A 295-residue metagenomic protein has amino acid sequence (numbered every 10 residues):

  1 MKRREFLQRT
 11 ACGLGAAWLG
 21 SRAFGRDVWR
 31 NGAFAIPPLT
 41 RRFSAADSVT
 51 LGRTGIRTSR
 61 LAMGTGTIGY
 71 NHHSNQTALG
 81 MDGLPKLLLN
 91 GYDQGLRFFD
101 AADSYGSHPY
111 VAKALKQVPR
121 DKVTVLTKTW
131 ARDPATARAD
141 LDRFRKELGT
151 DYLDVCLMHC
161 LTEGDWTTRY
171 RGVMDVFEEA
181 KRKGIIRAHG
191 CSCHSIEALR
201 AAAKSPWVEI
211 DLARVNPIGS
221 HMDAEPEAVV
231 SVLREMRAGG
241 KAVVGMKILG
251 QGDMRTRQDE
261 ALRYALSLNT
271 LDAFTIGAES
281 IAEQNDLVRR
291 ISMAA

Functional and structural regions predicted by a protein language model:
K2-D121, Y264: N-terminal binding-site loop/beta-alpha segment at the start of enzyme catalytic domains that lines or forms
R4, P38, A45, A135 (+1 more regions): Beta/alpha (TIM)-barrel catalytic core signal, keyed to glycine-rich beta->alpha loops juxtaposed to Asp/Glu that bind
L51, M63, F99, V125 (+4 more regions): Conserved, mostly hydrophobic/aromatic
R53-G55, A112-R120, R145-T150, A203-P206 (+1 more regions): Acidic (Asp/Glu)-rich catalytic clusters
I56, I68, T129-W130, L161 (+1 more regions): Hydrophobic pocket-lining residues within nucleotide cofactor-binding pockets
Q76-N90, A135-E147, S195-A201, R257-L262: Short, acidic/polar
L148-G164: Active-site groove signature of glycoside hydrolases
